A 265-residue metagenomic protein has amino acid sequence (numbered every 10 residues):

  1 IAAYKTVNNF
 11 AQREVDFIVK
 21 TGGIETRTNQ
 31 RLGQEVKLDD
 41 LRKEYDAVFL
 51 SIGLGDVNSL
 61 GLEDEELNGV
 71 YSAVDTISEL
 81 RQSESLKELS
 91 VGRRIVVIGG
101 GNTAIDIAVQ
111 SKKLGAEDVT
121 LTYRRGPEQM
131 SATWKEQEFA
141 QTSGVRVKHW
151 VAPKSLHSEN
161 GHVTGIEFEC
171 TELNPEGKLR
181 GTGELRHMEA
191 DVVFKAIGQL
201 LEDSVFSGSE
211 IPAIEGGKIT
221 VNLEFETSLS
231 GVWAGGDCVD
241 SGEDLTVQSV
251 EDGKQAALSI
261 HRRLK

Functional and structural regions predicted by a protein language model:
I1-F17, T26-T28, A108-S155: Rossmann-like dinucleotide-binding cores of NAD(P)H-dependent redox enzymes
V7, D16-R31, V57-L114, I214-S228: Glycine-rich dinucleotide-binding loop and its adjacent helix/turn
Q12-E63, S155-E167, V192-F194, Q199-E202: Feature captures the FAD/FMN-dependent oxidoreductase FAD-binding
N29, L50-I52, A73, I98-G100 (+10 more regions): Generic beta-strand/beta-sheet core signal
L60-D64, A108-Q110, T133-W134, V205-S209 (+1 more regions): Short amphipathic alpha-helical segments
E66-G92, E176-E243: FAD-site-proximal beta/loop scaffold in flavoenzymes
V91-R125, K178-G181, R186-V192, F225 (+1 more regions): Long hydrophobic segments that form regular secondary structure
I107, C238-K265: A conserved FAD-binding loop/helix module that cradles the flavin
